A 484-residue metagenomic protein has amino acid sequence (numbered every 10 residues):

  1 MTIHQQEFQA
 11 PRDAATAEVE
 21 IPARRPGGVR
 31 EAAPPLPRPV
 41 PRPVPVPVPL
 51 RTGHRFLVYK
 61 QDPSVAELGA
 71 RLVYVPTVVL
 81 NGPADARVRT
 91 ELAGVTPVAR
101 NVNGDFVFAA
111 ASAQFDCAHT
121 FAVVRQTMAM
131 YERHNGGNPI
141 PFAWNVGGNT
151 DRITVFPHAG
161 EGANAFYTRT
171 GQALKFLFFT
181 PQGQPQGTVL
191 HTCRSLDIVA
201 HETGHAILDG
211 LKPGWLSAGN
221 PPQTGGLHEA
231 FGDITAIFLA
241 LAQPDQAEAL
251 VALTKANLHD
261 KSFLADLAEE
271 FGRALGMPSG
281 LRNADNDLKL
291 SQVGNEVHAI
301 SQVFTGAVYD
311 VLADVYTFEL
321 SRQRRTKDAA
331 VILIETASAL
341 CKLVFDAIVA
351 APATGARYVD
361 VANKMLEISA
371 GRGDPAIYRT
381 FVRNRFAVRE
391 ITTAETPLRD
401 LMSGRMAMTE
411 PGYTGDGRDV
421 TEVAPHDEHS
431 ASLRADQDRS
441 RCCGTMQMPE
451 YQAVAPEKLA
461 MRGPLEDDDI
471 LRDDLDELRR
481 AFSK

Functional and structural regions predicted by a protein language model:
M1-R133, P141-D151, D209, P449 (+2 more regions): Acidic/polar low-complexity interaction segments
Q114-C117, V123-F142, V146-V199, I207-K484: Zinc-dependent metallohydrolase catalytic domains
E202: Walker B catalytic acidic pair
